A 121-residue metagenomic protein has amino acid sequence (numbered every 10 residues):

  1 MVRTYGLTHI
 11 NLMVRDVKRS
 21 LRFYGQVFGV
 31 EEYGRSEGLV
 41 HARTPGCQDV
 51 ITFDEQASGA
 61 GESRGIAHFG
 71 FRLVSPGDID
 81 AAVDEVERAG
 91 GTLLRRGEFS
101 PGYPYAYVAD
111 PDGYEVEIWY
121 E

Functional and structural regions predicted by a protein language model:
M1, A57-A60: Short, flexible, solvent-exposed loop/turn segments with mixed acidic/basic and small polar residues
M1-R3, V83-E121: Vicinal oxygen chelate
T4, N11-D54: Core segments of cupin and vicinal oxygen chelate
L7-R15, G61-E85, P104-A109: Vicinal oxygen chelate
S36-E37, D78, E98: Proline- and acidic/polar-enriched loop/turn elements at helix boundaries
G38-V40, D49, A67, G102-A106: Short beta-strand micro-motifs in enzyme catalytic cores
D49-I51, G59-E62: Conserved segment of winged-helix/HTH DNA-binding domains
D54-S58, Y120-E121: Acetyl-CoA-dependent GNAT
